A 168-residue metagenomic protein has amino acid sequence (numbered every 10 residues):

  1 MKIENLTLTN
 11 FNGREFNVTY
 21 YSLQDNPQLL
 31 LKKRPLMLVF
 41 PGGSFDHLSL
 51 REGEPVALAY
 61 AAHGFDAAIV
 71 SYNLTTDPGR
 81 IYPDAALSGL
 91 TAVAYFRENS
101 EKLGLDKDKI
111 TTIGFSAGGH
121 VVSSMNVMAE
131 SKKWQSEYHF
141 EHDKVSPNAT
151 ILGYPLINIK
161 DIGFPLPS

Functional and structural regions predicted by a protein language model:
M1-K32, D161-F164: N-terminal cap/lid segment of alpha/beta-hydrolase-fold proteins
L31, L50-I69: Short amphipathic alpha-helix adjacent to the substrate-entry channel of hydrolases
K33-G42: Short beta-strand element of the alpha/beta-hydrolase
G43, S71-T75, L156: Short beta-to-alpha linker loops that shape the active-site pocket of alpha/beta-hydrolase fold enzymes
L48-S49, V70-K107: Catalytic nucleophile-loop/oxyanion-hole region of alpha/beta-hydrolase and closely related hydrolase-like folds
E54-A57, A85, M128-S131, P167-S168: Glycine-rich, phosphate-binding/catalytic loops in enzymes
A94-P167: Primarily recognizes the serine-hydrolase "nucleophile elbow" in alpha/beta-hydrolase and SGNH/GDSL folds
